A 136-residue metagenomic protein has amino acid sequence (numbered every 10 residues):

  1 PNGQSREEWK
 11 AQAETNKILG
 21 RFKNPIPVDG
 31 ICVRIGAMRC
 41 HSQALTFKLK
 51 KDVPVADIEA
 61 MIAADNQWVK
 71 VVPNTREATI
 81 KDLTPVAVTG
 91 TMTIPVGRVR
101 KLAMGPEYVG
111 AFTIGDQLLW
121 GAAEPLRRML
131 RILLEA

Functional and structural regions predicted by a protein language model:
P1-M61: Active-site-lining helix/loop region of Rossmann-like oxidoreductase modules
W9-N16, A56-E59, T93, G97 (+1 more regions): Predominant activation on well-ordered alpha-helical scaffold segments within soluble catalytic domains
I18-F22, A64-W68, L102, L133: Change "in soluble alpha/beta enzymes" to "in soluble alpha/beta proteins
P25-V28, V71-R76: Flexible, glycine/charged-enriched surface loops at secondary-structure junctions
D52, K101, D116-L119: Short, glycine-/Ser/Thr-/acidic-enriched flexible segments
D57, I62-P73: A common structural junction motif
A78-E107: FAD-binding beta-loop-beta segment adjacent to the flavin cofactor pocket
Y108-A136: Generic C-terminus detector
